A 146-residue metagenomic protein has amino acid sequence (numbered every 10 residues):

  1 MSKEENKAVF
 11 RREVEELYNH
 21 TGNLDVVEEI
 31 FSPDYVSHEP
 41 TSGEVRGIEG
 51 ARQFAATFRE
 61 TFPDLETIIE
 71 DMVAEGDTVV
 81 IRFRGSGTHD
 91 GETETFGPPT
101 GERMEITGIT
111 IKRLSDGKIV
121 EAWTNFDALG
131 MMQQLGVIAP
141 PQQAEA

Functional and structural regions predicted by a protein language model:
M1-A146: C-terminal and inter-domain tail/linker signature
